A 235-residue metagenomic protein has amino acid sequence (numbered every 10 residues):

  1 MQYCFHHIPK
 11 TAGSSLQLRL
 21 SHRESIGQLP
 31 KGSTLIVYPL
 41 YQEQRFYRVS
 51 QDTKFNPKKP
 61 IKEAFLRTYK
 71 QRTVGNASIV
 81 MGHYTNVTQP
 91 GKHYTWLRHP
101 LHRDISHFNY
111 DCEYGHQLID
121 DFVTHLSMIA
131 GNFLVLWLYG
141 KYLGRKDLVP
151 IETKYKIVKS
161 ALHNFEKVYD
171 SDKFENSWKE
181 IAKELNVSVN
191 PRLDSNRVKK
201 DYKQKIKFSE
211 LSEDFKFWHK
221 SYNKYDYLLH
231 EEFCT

Functional and structural regions predicted by a protein language model:
M1-T235: Membrane-interface amphipathic segments in extracytoplasmic regions
